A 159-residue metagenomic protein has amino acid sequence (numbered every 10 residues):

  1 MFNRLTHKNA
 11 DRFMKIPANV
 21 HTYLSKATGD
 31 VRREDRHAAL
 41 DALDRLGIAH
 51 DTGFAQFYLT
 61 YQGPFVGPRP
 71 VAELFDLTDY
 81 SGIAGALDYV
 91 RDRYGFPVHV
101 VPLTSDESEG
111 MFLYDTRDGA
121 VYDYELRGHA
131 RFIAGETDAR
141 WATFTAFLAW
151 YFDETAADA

Functional and structural regions predicted by a protein language model:
F2-F112, E154-A159: A surface-exposed partner-binding patch
H50, P102, D123, D138-R140: Functionally constrained cores in energy, signaling, and assembly domains
E73-D79, D115, E136-T143: Helix N-cap / beta->alpha transition motif
R117-A130: Intrinsically disordered, low-complexity regulatory segments enriched in Ser/Thr/Pro and charged residues
R127-E154: Compact, glycine/acidic-enriched structural inserts
